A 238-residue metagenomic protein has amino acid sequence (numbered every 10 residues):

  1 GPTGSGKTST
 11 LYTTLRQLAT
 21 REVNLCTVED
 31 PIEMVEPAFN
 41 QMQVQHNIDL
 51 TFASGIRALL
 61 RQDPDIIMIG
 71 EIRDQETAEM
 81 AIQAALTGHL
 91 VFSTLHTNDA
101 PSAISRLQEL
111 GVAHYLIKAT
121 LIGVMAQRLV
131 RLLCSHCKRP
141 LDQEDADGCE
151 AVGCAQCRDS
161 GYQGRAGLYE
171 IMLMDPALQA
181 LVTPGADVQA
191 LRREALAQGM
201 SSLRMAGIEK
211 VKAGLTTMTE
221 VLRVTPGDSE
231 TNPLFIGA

Functional and structural regions predicted by a protein language model:
G1-A238: Short, flexible helix-loop junctions that flank or precede catalytic/ligand sites
